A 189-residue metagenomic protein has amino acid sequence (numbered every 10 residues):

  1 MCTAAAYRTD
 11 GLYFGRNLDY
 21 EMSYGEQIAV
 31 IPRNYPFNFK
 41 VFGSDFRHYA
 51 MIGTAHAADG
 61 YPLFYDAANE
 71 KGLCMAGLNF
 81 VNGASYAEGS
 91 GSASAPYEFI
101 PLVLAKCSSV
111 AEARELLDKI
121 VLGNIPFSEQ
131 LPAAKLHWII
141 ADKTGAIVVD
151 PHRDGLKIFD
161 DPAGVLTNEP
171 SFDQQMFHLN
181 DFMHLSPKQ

Functional and structural regions predicted by a protein language model:
M1-S92, N124: A contiguous strand-loop segment
A4-Y7, M75, V103-K106, L116-L117 (+1 more regions): Conserved catalytic-core segments centered on acid/base and nucleophilic motifs
N17-D19, N79-F80, D118, K143 (+1 more regions): An acidic- and aromatic-residue-enriched active-site/binding cleft used to recognize and process polar
V30-P32, N38-F42, E98-L102, P162-L166 (+1 more regions): Glycine-rich loops and low-complexity Gly/Arg-rich segments that provide flexible linkers or classic glycine-based
S44-D59, C107-A111, E115-L116, Q175-Q189: A short, charged
S90-G123: Alpha/propeptide regions of enzymes that mature by internal proteolysis
P126-Q130: Surface-exposed patches in mature extracellular/periplasmic domains of secreted proteins
P132-K188: Extended amphipathic alpha-helical segments with heptad-repeat/coiled-coil character used for oligomerization, fusion
